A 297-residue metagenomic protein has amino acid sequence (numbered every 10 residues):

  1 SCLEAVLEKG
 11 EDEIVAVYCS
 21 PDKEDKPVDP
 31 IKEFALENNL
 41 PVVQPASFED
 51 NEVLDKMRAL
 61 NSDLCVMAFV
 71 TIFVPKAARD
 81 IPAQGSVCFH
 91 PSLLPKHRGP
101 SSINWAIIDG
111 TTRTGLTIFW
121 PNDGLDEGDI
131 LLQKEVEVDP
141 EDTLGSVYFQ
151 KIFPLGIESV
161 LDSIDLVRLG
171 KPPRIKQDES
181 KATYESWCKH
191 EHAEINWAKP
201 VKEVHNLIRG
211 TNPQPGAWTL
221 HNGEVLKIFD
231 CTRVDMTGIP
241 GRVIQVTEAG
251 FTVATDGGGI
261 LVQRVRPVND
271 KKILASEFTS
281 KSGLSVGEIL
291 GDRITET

Functional and structural regions predicted by a protein language model:
S1-K26: N-terminal Rossmann-like dinucleotide-binding module
E8, Y18-C19, A198-T297: An anion-binding loop in the catalytic cleft
G10, N38, I81-P82: Short, structured coil segments at secondary-structure junctions
V15, D63, Q84: Conserved acidic residues
C19-E24, I31-F48: Conserved nucleotide-sugar phosphate-binding/catalytic loop shared by glycosyltransferases and other
N51-N61: Short amphipathic alpha-helix with an adjacent loop that forms part of the alpha/beta core around
V66-Y184, K189: Donor/substrate-binding cores of folate-linked one-carbon enzymes
S186-K199: Acyl-group handling in specialized metabolite and lipid biosynthesis
